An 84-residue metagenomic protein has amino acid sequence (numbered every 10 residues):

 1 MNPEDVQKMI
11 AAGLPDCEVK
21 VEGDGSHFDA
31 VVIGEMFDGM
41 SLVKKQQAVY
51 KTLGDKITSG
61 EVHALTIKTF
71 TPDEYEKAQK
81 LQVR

Functional and structural regions predicted by a protein language model:
M1-R84: N-terminal, polar/charged subdomain of small-to-medium soluble alpha/beta proteins
